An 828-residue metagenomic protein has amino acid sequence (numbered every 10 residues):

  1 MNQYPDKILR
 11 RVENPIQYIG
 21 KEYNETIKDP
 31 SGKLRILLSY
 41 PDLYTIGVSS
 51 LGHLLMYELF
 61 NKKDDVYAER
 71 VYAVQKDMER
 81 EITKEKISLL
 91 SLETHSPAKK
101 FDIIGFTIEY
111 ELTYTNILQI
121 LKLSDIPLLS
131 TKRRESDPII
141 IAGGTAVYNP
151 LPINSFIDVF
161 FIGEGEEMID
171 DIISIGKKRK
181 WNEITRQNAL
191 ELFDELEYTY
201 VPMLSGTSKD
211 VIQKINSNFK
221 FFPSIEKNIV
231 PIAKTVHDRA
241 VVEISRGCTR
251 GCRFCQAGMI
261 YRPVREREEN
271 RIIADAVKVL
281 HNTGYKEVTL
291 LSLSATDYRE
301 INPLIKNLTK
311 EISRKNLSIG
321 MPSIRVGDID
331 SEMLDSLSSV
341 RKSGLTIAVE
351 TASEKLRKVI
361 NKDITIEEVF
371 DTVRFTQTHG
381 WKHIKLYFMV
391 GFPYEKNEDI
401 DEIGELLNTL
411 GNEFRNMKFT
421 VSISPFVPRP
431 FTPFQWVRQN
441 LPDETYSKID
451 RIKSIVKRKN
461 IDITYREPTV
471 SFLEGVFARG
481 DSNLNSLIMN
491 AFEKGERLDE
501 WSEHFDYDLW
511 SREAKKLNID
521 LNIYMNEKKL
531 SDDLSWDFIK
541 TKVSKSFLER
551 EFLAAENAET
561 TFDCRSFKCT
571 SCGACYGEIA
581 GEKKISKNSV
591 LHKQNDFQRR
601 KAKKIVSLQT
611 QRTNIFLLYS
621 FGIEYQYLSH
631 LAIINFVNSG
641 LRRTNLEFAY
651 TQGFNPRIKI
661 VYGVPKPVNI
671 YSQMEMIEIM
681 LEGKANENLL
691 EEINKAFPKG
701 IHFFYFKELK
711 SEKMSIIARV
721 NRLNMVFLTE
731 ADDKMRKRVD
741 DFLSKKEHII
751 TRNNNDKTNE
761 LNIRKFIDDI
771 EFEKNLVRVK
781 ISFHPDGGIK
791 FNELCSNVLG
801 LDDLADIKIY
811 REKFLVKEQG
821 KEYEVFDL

Functional and structural regions predicted by a protein language model:
M1-N24, L38, R458-V606: Radical SAM enzyme core and accessory elements
I8-L37, Y44-T45, T199-V241, K540-A555: N-terminal [4Fe-4S]-dependent radical SAM core
L38-D42, F60, V230-F254, L280: N-terminal pre-triad scaffold of radical SAM enzymes
L38-Y40, I103, K278-K385, M389-T420 (+1 more regions): Conserved SAM/AdoMet-binding glycine-rich loop
V74-S208, P433-D481, S486-E503: Glycine-rich beta-alpha loop elements in corrinoid/cobalamin-binding modules across cobalamin-dependent enzymes
I169, G176-K177, Q187-Y198, D210-N216 (+11 more regions): Terminal amphipathic helices with adjacent charged low-complexity linkers/tails
F426-P433, F648-L681: Short, charge-patterned binding micro-sites
S607-R612, R657, D740, S744-L828: Core RNA-modification/binding signature centered on pseudouridine synthases
